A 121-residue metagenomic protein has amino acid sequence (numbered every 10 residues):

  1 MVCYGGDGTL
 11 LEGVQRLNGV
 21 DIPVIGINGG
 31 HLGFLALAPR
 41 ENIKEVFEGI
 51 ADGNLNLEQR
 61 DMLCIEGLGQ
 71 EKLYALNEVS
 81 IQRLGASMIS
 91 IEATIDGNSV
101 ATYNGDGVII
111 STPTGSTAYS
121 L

Functional and structural regions predicted by a protein language model:
D7, G29-G30: Short, ordered loop/turn segments at secondary-structure junctions
G8-V14, T117-L121: Short glycine/serine/threonine-rich phosphate/pyrophosphate-binding segments that cradle anionic phosphate groups
L17: Active-site catalytic pocket residues across diverse enzymes, especially alpha/beta-hydrolases
D21-P23: Proline-centered loop/turn at the N-terminus of a beta-strand
I25-I27: Generic beta-sheet signal
H31-D106: Catalytic core of DAGKc-family lipid kinases
D106-T112: AMP-binding/adenylate-forming core of the ANL superfamily
